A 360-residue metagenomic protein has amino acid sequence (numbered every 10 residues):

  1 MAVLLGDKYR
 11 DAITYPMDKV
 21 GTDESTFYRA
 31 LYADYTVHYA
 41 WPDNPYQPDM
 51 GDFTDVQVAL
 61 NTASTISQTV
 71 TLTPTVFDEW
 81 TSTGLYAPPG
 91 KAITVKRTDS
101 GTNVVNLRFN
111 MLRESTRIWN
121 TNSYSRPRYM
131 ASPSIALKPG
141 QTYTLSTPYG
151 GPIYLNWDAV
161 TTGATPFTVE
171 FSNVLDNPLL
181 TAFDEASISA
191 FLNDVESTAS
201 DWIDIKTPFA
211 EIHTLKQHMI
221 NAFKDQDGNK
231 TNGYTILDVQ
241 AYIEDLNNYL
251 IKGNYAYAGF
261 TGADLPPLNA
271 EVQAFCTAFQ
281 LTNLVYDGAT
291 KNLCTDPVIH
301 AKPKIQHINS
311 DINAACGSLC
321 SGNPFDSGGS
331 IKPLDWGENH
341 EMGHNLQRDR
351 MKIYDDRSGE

Functional and structural regions predicted by a protein language model:
M1-P45, D201-W202, P208-G233: Activation corresponds to long, low-complexity, non-globular regions
A2-R29, T65-G84, P88, G228-L246 (+3 more regions): Short, charged N-terminal helix-start/capping segments
Y28-Y32, T36, S82-R97, V105-N110 (+9 more regions): Long, contiguous hydrophobic alpha-helical segments, chiefly transmembrane helices and signal peptides
T36-L179: Beta-strand-enriched, solvent-exposed domains that form extended recognition/catalytic surfaces
E114, I118-I135, E170-D184, F223-N254: A signal for specific C-terminal beta-sheet/loop modules enriched in small/flexible residues with GP/PG/PP motifs
P152, D158-P208, H218: Exposed low-complexity, polar/acidic, P/S/T/G-rich flexible segments that act as propeptides, protease-susceptible
F191-N193, S197-E360: Catalytic cores of extracellular degradative/oxidative enzymes
